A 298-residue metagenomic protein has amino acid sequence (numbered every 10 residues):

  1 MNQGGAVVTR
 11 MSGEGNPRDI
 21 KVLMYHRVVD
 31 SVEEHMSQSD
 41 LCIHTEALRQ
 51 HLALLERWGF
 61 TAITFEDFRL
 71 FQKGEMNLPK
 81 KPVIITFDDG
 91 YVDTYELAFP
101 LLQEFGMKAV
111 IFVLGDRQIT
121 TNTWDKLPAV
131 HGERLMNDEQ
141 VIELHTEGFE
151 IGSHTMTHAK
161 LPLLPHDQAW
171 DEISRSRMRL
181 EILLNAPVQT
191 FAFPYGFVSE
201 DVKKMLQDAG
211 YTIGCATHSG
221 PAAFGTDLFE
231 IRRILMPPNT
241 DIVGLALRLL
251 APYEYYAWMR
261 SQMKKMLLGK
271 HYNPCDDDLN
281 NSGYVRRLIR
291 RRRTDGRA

Functional and structural regions predicted by a protein language model:
M1-T86, V92-D93, L163-A298: C-terminal active-site subregion of NodB/CE4 polysaccharide deacetylases
A6-R10, R69-L70, Y95-L97, K126-T146 (+1 more regions): Alpha-helical scaffolding within the catalytic cores of extracellular/periplasmic polymer-degrading hydrolases
R27-V28, E150-H158: Histidine-centered catalytic micro-motifs
E56, P100-G106, R134-S153, Q207: Acidic (Asp/Glu)-rich catalytic clusters
T86-F87, G152: Generic enzyme active-site microenvironment
Y91-V92, T157: Short, glycine/acidic-enriched loop or turn micro-motifs at the edges of active sites
G106-P128: A short, conserved beta-to-alpha structural element at the edge of catalytic cores that scaffolds binding
T121-G132, H158-H166: Surface-exposed cleft-lining segments at the edges of enzyme active sites
